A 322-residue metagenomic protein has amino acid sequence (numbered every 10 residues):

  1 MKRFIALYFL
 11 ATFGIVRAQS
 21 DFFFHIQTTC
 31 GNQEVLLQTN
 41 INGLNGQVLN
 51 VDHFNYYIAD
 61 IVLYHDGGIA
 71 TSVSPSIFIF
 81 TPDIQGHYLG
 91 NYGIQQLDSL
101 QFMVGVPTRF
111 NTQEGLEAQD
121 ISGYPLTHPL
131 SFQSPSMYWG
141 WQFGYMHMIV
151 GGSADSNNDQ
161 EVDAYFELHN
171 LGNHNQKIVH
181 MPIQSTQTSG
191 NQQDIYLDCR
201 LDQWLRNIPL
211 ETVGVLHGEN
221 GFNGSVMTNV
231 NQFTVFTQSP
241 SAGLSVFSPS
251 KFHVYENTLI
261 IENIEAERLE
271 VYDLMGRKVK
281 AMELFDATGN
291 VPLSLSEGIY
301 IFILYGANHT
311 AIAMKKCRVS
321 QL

Functional and structural regions predicted by a protein language model:
M1-F24, I260-I261, Q321-L322: Bacterial Sec-dependent N-terminal signal peptides
Q19-S241: A short, solvent-exposed, low-complexity linear motif enriched for acidic/polar residues with Pro/Gly/Ser/Thr
N55-Y56, E262-R268: Short proline/glycine-enriched turn/loop motifs at strand-loop junctions of beta-rich domains
G93-D98, A287, S296-I301: A glycine-anchored, Pro-Gly-centered beta-turn/N-cap motif
Q232-I264, S320-L322: Residue-level detector of functionally pivotal "anchor" positions at catalytic/ligand-binding pockets or at interdomain
L259, E297-L322: C-terminal tail/sorting-segment detector
V271-V279, Y300: Short, glycine-anchored, charge-dense loop/turn motifs used at functional sites
K278-L295, N308-T310: Glycine-centered tight-turn motifs at strand-turn-strand junctions
